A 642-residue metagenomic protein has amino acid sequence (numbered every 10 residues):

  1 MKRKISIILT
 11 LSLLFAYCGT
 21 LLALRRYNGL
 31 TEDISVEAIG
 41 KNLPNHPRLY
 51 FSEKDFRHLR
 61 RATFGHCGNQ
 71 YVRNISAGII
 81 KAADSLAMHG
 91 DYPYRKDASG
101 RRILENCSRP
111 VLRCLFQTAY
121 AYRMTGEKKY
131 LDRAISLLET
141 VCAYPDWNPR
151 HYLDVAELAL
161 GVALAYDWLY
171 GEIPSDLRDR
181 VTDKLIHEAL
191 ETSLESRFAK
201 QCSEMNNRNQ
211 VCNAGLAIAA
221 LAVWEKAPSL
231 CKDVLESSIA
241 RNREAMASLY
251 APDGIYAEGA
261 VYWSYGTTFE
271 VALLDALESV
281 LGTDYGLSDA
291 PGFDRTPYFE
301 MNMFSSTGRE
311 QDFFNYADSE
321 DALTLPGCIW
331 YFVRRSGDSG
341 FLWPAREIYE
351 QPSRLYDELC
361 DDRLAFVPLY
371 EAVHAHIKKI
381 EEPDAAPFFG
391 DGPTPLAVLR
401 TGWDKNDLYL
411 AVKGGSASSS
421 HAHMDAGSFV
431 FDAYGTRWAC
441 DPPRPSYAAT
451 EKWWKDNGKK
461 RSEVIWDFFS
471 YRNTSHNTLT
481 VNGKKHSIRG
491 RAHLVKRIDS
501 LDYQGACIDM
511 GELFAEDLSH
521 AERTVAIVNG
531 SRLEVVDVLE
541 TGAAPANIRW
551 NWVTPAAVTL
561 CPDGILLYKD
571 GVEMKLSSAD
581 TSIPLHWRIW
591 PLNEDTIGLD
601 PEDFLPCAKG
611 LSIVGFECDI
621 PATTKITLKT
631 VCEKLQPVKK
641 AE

Functional and structural regions predicted by a protein language model:
M1-R26: Bacterial Sec-dependent N-terminal signal peptides
Y17-Q70: Mature N-terminal, pre-catalytic/accessory segment of carbohydrate-active enzymes
L24-L43, P47, T401-S462, F468-N473: Terminal accessory carbohydrate-recognition/targeting modules of carbohydrate-active enzymes
N45, D154, L158, C212 (+8 more regions): Residues that flank catalytic or metal-binding motifs in active/ligand-binding sites
R48-Y50, K54-F56, A62-F64, Q70-I80 (+1 more regions): Aromatic-lined, polymer-binding surfaces characteristic of secreted/periplasmic polysaccharide-degrading enzymes
H66, A77-K96, A385-F388, P395-L396 (+3 more regions): Beta-sandwich/jelly-roll carbohydrate-recognition scaffolds of carbohydrate-active enzymes
R197, V223, Y262-W438, K496-D509 (+2 more regions): Carbohydrate-active enzyme catalytic cores, enriched for enzymes that act on polyanionic acidic polysaccharides
P443, Y447-E642: CBM-like, beta-strand-rich accessory domains located in the C-terminal region of large, secreted polysaccharide-active
